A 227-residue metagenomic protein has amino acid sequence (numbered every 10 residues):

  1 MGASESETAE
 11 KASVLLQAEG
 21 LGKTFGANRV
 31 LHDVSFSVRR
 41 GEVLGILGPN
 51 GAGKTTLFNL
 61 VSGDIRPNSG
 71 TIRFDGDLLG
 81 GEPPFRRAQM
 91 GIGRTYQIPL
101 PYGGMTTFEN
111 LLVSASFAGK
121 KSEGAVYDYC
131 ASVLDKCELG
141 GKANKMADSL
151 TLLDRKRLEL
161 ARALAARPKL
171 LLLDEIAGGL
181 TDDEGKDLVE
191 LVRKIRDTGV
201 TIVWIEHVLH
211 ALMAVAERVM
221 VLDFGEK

Functional and structural regions predicted by a protein language model:
G2-E5, E10-Q17, L21-K227: Glycine-rich phosphate-binding loops of nucleotide-dependent enzymes
